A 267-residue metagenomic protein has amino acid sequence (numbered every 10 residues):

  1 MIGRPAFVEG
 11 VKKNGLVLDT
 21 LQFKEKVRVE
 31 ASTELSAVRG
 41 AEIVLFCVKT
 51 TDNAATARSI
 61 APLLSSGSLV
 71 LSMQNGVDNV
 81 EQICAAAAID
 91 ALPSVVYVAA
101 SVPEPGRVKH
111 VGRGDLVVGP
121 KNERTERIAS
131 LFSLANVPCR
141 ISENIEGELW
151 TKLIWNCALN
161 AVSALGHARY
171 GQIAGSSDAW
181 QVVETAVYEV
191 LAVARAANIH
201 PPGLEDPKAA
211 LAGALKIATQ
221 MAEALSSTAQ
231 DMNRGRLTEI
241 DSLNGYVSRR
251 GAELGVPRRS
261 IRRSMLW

Functional and structural regions predicted by a protein language model:
M1-F23: NAD(P)-binding Rossmann-fold cofactor-contacting core
A6, T51-D52, V77-D78, E123 (+2 more regions): Short alpha-helical
F7-G10, V80-E81, E126: Short, charged/polar "capping" segments at the starts of alpha-helices and the immediately preceding loops
F23-R107: Rossmann-like NAD(P)(H) cofactor-binding subdomain of soluble oxidoreductases
E30-S32, L92, R140-S142, P202 (+1 more regions): General small-molecule cofactor/ligand-binding pocket signal
L63, Q82-I89, G106-L204: Internal alpha-helical scaffold of NAD(P)-dependent oxidoreductase catalytic cores
S133, E184-W267: NAD(P)-dependent Rossmann-like dehydrogenase/reductase catalytic/cofactor-binding core
